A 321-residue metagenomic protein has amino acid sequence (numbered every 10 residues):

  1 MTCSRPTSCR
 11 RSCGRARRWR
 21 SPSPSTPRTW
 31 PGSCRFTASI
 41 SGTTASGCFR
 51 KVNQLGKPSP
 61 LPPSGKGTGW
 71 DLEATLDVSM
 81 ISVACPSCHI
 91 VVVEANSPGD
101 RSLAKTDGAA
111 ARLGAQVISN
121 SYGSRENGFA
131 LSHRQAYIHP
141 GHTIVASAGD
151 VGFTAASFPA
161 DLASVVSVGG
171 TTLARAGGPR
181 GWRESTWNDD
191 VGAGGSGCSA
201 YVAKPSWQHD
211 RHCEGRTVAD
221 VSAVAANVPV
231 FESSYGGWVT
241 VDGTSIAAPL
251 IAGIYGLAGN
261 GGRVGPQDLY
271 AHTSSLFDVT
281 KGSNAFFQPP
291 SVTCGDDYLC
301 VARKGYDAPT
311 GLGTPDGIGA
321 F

Functional and structural regions predicted by a protein language model:
M1-G170, G192-D242, A248, G259-G265 (+2 more regions): Substrate-binding/charge-relay-adjacent region of secreted/lumenal peptidase catalytic domains
D100, A174-R180: Short acidic, Gly/Pro-enriched loop/turn segments at secondary-structure junctions
I118, E184, G195-C198, T273-S274 (+2 more regions): Intrinsically disordered, low-complexity segments enriched in Ser/Pro/Gly/Ala and basic residues
G178-G194: Phosphate/diphosphate-binding glycine-rich loops and adjacent basic-rich segments that engage nucleotide
D189-V191, C198, P205, S283-C294: Secretory-pathway extracellular proteins and peptide precursors enriched for disulfide-bonded cysteines
I254: Walker A/P-loop NTP-binding active-site region of P-loop NTPases, recognizing the glycine-rich GxxxxGKT/S
G259-A308, L312: An often Trp-containing, charged/polar helix-loop segment at the C-terminal end of enzyme catalytic cores
